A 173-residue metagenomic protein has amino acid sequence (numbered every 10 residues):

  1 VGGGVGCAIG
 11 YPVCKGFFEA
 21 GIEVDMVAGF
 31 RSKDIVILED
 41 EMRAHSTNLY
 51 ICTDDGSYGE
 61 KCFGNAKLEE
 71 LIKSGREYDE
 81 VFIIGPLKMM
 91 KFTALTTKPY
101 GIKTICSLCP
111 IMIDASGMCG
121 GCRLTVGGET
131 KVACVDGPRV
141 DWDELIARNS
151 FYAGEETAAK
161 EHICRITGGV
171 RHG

Functional and structural regions predicted by a protein language model:
V1-I113: FNR/FR-type flavoprotein reductase catalytic core
C7-I9, L87-K88, C109-R139, R165-V170: Local cysteine-cluster metal-coordination motifs and their immediate loop/turn environment, predominantly Fe-S cluster
G29, G59-C62, G117, G137-P138 (+1 more regions): Glycine-centered small-residue hotspots that permit tight backbone geometry or close packing
R76-V81, Y100-S107, V126-D136, A153-A159: Short, Lys/Arg-enriched charge-dense amphipathic segments
A94-T96, G117, L145-I146: Short acidic, glycine/serine/threonine-rich loops at helix termini
V132-D136, V140-G173: Short Fe-S-cluster ligation motifs
